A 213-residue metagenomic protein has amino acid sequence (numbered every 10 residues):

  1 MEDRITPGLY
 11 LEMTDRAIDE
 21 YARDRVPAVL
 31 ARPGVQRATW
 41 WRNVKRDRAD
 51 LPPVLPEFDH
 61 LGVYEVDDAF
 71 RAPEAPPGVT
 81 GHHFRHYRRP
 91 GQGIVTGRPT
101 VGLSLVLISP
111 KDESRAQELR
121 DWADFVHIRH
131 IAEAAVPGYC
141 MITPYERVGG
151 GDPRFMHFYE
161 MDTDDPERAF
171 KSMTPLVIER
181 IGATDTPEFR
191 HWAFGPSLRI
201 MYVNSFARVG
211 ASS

Functional and structural regions predicted by a protein language model:
M1-S213: Macromolecular interaction modules
